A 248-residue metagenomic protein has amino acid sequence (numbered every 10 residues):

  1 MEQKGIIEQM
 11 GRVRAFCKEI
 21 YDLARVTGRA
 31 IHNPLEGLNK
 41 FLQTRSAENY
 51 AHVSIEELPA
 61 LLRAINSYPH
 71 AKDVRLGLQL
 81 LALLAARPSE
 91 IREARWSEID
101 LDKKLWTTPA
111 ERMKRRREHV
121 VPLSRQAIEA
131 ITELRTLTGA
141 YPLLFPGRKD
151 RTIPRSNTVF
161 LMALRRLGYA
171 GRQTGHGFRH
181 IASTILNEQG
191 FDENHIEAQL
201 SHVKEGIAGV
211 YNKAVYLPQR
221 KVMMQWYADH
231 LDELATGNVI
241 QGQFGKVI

Functional and structural regions predicted by a protein language model:
Q3-F16, V26-A94, D102, M113-R117 (+4 more regions): Basic, Lys/Arg- and aromatic-enriched nucleic-acid-binding interface segment
Q9-R12, P122, Q219: Alpha-helical initiation/capping and key positions within long helical/coiled-coil segments
R14-C17, R92, S124, I128 (+1 more regions): Hydrophobic face of alpha-helices
A15, D22, W96, E188 (+1 more regions): Residue-level detection of the helix-turn-helix DNA-binding "recognition helix"
H32, E98-L105, A170-R172, F191-N212 (+2 more regions): Short, polar N-cap/turn motifs at the start of nucleic acid-interacting alpha helices
E36-G37, E48, K103-E111, L144-P146 (+3 more regions): Short functional hotspots where side chains directly engage DNA or cofactors
P59, R63-V74, V121, E129 (+5 more regions): Short, basic (Lys/Arg/His-rich) helix/loop patches that form interaction surfaces in the mid-to-C-terminal regions
R125, E129, E133-Y141, P146-T152 (+2 more regions): C-terminal secondary-structure termini that scaffold catalytic or DNA-interacting sites
